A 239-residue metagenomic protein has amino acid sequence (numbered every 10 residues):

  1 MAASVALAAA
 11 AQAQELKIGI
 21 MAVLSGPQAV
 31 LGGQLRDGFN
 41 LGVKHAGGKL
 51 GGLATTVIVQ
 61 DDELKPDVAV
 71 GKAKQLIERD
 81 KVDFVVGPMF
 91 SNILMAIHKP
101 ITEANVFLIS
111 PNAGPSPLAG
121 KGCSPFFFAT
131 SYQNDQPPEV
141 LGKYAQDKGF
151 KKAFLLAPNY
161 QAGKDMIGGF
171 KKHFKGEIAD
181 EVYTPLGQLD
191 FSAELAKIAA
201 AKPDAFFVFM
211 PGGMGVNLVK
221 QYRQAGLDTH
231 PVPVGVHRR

Functional and structural regions predicted by a protein language model:
V5-A13: Sec/Tat signal peptide C-region and signal peptidase I cleavage site
E15-V30, N40: Short N-terminal segments immediately surrounding and downstream of signal-peptide cleavage
I20, L76, D80-M89, I109-P111 (+4 more regions): Periplasmic-binding protein-like
L24-G26, E63, P158-N159, G212: Residue-level signal for short, function-critical loop segments
P27-D37, A157, Q161-K164: Glycine- and acidic-residue-enriched helix-capping/strand-helix junction motifs
V30-L35, H45, K49-L118, T130 (+4 more regions): Beta-alpha junction/loop-to-helix N-cap segments that form part of ligand/metal-binding clefts
A46-G52, E103-V106, F174-I178, R223-H230: Short helix-capping segments at alpha-helix termini
G71, S116-A119, P125-A225: Extracellular/periplasmic Venus flytrap/periplasmic-binding protein
